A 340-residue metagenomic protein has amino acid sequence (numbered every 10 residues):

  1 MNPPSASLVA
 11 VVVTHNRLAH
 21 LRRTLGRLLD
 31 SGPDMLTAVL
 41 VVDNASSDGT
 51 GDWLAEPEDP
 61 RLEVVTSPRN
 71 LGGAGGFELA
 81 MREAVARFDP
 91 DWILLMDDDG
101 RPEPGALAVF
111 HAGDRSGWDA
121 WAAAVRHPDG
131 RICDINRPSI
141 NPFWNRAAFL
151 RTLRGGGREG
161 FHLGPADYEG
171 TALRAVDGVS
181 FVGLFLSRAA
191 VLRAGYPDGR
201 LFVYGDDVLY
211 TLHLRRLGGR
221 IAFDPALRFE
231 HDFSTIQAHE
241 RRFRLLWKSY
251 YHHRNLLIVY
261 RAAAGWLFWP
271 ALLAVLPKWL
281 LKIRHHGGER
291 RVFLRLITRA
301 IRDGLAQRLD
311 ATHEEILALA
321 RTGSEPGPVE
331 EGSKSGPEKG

Functional and structural regions predicted by a protein language model:
R17-G32: Short, well-formed alpha-helical segments that are part of the catalytic scaffolds of diverse glycosyltransferases
D43-D52, R69, G100-R101: A conserved acidic beta->alpha catalytic loop
S67-R87: Glycine-rich, basic loop-to-helix element that forms the pyrophosphate-binding segment of sugar-nucleotide handling
D89-D99: Short beta-strand-to-loop acidic/aromatic patch adjacent to the donor-nucleotide binding site
G105-N141: Conserved donor NDP-sugar-binding/catalytic core segment of glycosyltransferases
N141-D177: Short, flexible, basic/aromatic active-site loop/helix in glycosyltransferases
G178-V179, G183-G195, R200-L227: A short, conserved alpha-helix in the catalytic core of glycosyltransferases
W247-K248, H252, G265-G340: Non-catalytic, C-terminal membrane-associated alpha-helical segments of glycosyltransferases
